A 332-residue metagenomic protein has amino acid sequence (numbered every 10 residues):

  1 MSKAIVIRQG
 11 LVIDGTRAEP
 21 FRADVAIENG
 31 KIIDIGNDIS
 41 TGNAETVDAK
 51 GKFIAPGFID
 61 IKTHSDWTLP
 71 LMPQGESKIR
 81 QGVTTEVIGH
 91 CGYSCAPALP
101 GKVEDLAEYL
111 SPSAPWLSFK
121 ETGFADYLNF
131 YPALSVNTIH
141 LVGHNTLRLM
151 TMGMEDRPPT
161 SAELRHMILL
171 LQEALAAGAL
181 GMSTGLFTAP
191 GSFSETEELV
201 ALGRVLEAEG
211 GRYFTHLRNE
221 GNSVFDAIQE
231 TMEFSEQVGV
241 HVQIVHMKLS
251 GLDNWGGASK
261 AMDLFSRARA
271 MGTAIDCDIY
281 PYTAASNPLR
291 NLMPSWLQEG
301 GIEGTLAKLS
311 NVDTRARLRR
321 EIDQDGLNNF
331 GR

Functional and structural regions predicted by a protein language model:
S2-G57, M72: Histidine-rich, glycine-flanked metal-binding segment
G10, G30, G51, K62 (+5 more regions): Divalent metal-coordination and catalytic microenvironments
T41, T46-S118: Metal-associated gating/positioning segment near the N- to mid-region
G57-T63, E86-I88, T138-V142, M182-T184 (+3 more regions): Hydrophobic faces of well-ordered beta-strands that scaffold small-molecule active sites in alpha/beta enzyme cores
K78, L206, S235, A268-R269: A generic structural signal for well-ordered alpha-helical segments
S94-A98, L106, P112-Q237: Hydrophobic, small-residue-rich alpha-helical packing segments that form membrane-like cores
P97-K120, Y127-L128, L134, N145-L149 (+3 more regions): Polyanionic/metal-chelating signatures
